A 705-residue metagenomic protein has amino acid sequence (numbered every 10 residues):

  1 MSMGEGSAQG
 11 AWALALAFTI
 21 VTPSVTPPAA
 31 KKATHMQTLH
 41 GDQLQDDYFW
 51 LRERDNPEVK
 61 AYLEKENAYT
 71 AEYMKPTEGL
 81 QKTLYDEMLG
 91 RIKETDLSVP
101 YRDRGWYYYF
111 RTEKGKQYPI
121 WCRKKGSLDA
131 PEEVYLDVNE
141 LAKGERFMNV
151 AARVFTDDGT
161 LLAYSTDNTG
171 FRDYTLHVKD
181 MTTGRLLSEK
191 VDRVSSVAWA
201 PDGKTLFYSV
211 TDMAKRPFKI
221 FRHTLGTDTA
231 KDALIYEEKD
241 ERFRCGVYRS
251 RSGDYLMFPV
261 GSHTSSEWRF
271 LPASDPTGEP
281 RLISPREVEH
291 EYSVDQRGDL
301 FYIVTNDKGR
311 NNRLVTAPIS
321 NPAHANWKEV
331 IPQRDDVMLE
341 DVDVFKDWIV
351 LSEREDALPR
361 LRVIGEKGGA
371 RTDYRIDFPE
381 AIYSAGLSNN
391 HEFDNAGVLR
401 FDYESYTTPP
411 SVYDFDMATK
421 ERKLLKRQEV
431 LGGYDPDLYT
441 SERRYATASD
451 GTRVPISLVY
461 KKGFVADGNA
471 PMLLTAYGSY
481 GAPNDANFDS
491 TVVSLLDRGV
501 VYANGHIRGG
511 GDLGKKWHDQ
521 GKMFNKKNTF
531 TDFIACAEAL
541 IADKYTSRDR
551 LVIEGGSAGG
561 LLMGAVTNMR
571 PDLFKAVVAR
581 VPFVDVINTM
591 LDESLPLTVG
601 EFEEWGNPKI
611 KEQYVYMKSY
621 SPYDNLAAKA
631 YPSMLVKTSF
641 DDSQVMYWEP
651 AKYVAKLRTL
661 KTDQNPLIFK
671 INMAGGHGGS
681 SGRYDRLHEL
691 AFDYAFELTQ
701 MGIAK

Functional and structural regions predicted by a protein language model:
M1-W12: Bacterial N-terminal signal peptides that target proteins for export
G10-L14, T19-V398, D402-P410, D414-T419 (+4 more regions): Beta-propeller folds
T112, N306, E404, T475-G481 (+2 more regions): Glycine-rich His-Gly loop
L136-T156, Y164-R172, T182-R185, G369 (+9 more regions): Cap/lid segment of the alpha/beta-hydrolase catalytic domain
V150, E189-S195, T211, K215 (+12 more regions): Alpha-helix capping and helix-loop boundary segments enriched in small/acidic/polar residues
R244, G253, S265, E289-E291 (+20 more regions): Active-site lining segments that contact anionic ligands and/or coordinate catalytic metals
T305-D307, E340-A357, A446-P455, G481 (+8 more regions): C-terminal substrate/ligand-recognition segments
N504-K705: Active-site-proximal cap/loop segments of hydrolase catalytic domains
